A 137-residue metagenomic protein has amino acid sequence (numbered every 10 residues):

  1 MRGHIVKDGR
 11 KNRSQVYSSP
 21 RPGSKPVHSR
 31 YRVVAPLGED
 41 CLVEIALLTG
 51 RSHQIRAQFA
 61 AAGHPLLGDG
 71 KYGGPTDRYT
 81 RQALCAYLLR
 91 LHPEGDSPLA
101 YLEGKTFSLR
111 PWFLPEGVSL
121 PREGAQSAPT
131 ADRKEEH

Functional and structural regions predicted by a protein language model:
M1-C41, P93-Y101, K105-S108, P115-P121: Glycine- and acidic-residue-rich catalytic/RNA-contacting loop of pseudouridine synthases
P22, L48, R56-H137: Pseudouridine synthases involved in rRNA/tRNA modification
L37, L47-T49: Short loop/turn positions at the edges of beta-strands in beta-sheet-rich folds
V43-I45: SH3/SH3-like beta-barrel fold
